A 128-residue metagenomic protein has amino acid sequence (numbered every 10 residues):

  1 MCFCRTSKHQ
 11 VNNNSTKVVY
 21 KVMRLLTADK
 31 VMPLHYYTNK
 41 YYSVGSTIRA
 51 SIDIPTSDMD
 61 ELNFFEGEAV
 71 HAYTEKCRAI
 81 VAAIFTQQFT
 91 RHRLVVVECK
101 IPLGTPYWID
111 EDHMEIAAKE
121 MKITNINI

Functional and structural regions predicted by a protein language model:
M1-V70, K76-I128: Conserved NAD+-utilizing ADP-ribose enzyme module
